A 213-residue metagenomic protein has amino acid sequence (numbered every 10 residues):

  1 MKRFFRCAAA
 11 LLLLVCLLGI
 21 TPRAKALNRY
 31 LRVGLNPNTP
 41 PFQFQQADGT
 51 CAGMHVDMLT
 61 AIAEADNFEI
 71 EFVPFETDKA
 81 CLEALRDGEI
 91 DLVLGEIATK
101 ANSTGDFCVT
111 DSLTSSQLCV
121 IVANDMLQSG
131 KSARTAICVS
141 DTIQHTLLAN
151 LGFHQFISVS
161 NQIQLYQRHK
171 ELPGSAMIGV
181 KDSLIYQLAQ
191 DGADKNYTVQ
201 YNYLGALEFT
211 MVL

Functional and structural regions predicted by a protein language model:
M1-A9: Bacterial N-terminal signal peptides that target proteins for export
A10-G19: Bacterial N-terminal signal peptides
L18-N28: Bacterial Sec-dependent signal peptides at the C-terminal "C-region" and cleavage site
A26-G105, Q155-Q162, Y166-Q167, E171: Extracytoplasmic small-molecule ligand-binding "clamshell" domains of the periplasmic binding protein/Venus flytrap
R32-N36, R134-C138, M177, V212: Short, well-ordered beta-strand segments
N36-T39, D111-V122, A189-L213: Periplasmic-binding protein-like
K79, L94-D106, R168-G205: A ligand-binding cleft/hinge motif common to bilobed small-molecule-binding domains
I121-I137, T146, L151: Flexible hinge/capping segments at coil-to-helix
